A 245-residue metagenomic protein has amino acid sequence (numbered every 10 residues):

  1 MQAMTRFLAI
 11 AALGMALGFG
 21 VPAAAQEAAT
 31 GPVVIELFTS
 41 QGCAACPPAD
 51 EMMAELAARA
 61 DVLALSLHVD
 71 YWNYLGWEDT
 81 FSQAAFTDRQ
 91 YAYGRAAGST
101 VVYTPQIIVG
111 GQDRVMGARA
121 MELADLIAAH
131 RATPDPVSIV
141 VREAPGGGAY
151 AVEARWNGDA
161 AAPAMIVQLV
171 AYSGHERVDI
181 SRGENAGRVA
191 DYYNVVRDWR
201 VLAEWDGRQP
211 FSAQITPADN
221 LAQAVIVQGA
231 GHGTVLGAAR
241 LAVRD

Functional and structural regions predicted by a protein language model:
M1-F7: Positively charged n-region of N-terminal signal peptides that target proteins for export
L8-G20: Bacterial N-terminal signal peptides
L13-M15, A24-Q26, S212: N-terminal, cleavable Sec-dependent signal peptides of secreted/periplasmic/extracellular proteins
G18, P22-A24, D191: Intrinsically disordered, low-complexity, compositionally biased regions/tails
A24-A97, V101-Y103: Active-site-proximal cofactor/substrate-binding loop regions of enzyme domains
T80-T100, T104-Q106, Q112-D245: Short, conserved sequence motifs used for protein processing/export or organelle targeting and for catalysis
